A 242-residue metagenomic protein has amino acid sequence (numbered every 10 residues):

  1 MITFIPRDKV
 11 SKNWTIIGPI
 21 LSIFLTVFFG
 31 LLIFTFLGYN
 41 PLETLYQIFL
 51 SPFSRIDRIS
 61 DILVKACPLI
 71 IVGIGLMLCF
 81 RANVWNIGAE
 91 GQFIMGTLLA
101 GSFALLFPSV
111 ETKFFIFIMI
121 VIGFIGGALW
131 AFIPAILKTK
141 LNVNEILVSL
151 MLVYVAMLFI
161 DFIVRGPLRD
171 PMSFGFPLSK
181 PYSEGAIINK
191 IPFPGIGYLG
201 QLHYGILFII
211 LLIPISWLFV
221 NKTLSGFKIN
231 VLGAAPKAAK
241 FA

Functional and structural regions predicted by a protein language model:
I2-I71, K113, I118: Membrane-interfacial amphipathic/re-entrant helices at transmembrane-helix boundaries
V10-L25, Q92, E111-G123, N144-V148 (+2 more regions): Membrane-interface starts of transmembrane alpha-helices
P19-T35, V72-L76, T97, G101-F103 (+3 more regions): Hydrophobic core segments of alpha-helical transmembrane domains in multi-pass membrane transport and ion-translocation
I33-L37, F53-F107, I120, F124-F132 (+2 more regions): Single transmembrane alpha-helix segments in multi-pass membrane proteins
L63, V110-K113, K138-V143, R165-G175: A cytosolic-side transmembrane-helix exit/cap motif
S149, V153-K222: Transmembrane helix-bundle core of multi-pass membrane transporters and related energy-transducing complexes
I215-A242: Membrane-helix/interface signature in polytopic inner-membrane proteins
